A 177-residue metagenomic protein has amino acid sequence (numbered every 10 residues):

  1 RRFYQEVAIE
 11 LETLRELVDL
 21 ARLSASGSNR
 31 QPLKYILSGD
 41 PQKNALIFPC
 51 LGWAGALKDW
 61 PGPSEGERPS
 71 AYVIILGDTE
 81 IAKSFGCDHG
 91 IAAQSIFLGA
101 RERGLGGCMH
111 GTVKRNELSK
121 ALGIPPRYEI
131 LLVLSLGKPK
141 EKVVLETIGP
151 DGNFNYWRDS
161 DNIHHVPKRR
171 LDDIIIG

Functional and structural regions predicted by a protein language model:
R1-G177: Acidic, surface-exposed loops and disordered segments
